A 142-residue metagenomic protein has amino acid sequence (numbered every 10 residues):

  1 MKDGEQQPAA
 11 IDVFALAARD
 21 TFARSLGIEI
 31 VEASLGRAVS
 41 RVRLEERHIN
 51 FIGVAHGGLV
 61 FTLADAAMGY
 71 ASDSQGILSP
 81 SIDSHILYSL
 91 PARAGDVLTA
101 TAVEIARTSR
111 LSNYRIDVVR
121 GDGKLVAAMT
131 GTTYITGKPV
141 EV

Functional and structural regions predicted by a protein language model:
M1-V142: Terminal targeting signals and extreme-terminal segments of soluble enzymes
